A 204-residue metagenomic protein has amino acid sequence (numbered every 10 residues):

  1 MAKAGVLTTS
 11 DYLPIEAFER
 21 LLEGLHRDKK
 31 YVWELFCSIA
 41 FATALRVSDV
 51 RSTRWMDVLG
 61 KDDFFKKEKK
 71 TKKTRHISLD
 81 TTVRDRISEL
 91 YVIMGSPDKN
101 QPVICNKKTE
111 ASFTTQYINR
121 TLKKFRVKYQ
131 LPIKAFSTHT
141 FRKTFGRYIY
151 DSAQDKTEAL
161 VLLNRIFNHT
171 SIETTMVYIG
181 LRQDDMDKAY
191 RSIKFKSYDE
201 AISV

Functional and structural regions predicted by a protein language model:
M1-Y12, K194-V204: C-terminal secondary-structure termini that scaffold catalytic or DNA-interacting sites
A2, I15-A42, D155: Basic, Lys/Arg- and aromatic-enriched nucleic-acid-binding interface segment
F18, T82-I133: Active-site/catalytic core of tyrosine-dependent DNA strand-transfer enzymes
V32, I133-S152: Short basic/aromatic active-site micro-motif
D49-R51, G146, Q154-N168: Active-site-proximal segment of tyrosine recombinases
S52-D85: Conserved tyrosine-mediated DNA breakage-rejoining catalytic core shared by Y-recombinases
E68-K72, F167-S192: Catalytic-site neighborhood detector that most strongly recognizes the C-terminal catalytic loop/helix of tyrosine
T82, K156, G180-V204: DNA/chromatin major-groove-contacting recognition/catalytic segments
